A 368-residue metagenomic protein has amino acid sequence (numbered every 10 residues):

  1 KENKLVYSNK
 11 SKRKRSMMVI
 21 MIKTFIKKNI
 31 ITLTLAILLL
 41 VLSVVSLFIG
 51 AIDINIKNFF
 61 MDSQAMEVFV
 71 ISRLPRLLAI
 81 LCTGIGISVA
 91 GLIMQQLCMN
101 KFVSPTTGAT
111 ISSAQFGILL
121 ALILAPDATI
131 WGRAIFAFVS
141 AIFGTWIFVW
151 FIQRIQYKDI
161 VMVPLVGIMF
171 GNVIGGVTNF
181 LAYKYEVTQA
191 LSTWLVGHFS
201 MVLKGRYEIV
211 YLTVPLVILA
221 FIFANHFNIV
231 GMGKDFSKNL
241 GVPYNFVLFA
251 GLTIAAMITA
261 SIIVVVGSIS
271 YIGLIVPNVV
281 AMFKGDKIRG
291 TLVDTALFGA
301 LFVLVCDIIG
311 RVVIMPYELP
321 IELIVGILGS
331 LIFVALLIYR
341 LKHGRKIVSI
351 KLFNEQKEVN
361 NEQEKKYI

Functional and structural regions predicted by a protein language model:
N3, Y7-N9: Intrinsic-disorder-associated, low-complexity terminal segments enriched in Asp/Asn/His/Tyr and depleted of Lys/Arg
R13-R15, V19-I368: Alpha-helical transmembrane segments in inner-membrane proteins
